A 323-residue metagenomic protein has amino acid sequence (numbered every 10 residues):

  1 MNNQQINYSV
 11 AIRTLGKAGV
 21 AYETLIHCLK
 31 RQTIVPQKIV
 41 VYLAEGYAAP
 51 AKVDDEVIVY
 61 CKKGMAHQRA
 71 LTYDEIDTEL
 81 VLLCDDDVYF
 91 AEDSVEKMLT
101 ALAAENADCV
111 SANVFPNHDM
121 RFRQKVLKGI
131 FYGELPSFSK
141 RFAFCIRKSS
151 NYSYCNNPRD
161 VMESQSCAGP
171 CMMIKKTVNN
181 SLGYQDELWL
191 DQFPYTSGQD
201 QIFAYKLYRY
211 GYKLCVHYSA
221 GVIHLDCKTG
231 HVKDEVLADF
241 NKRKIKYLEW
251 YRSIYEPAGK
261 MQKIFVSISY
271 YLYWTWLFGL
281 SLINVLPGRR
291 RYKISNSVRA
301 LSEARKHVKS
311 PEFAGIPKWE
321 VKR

Functional and structural regions predicted by a protein language model:
M1-C28: N-proximal low-complexity "stem/linker" segments adjacent to membrane-targeting elements
H27-P36: Short, acidic, metal-binding catalytic loop of nucleotide-sugar glycosyltransferases
V81: Short aromatic/hydrophobic "clamp" motif used to bind/position activated sugar donors
D93-F138: Conserved donor NDP-sugar-binding/catalytic core segment of glycosyltransferases
F131-S164: Short, flexible, basic/aromatic active-site loop/helix in glycosyltransferases
C167-G169, D191-F203: Acidic donor-binding loop at a coil-to-helix junction in glycosyltransferase catalytic cores that engages
Q185-S197, Y210-E235: Active-site donor/metal-binding and catalytic loop motifs of nucleotide-sugar-dependent glycosylation enzymes
A238-I245, A258-R323: Non-catalytic, C-terminal membrane-associated alpha-helical segments of glycosyltransferases
